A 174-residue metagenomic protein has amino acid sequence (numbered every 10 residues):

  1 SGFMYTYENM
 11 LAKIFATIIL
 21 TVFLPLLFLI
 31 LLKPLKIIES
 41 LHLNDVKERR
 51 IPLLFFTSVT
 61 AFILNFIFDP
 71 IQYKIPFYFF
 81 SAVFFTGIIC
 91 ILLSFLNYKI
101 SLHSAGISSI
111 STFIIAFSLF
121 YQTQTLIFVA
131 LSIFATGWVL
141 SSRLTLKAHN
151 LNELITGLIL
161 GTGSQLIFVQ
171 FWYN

Functional and structural regions predicted by a protein language model:
S1-T6, S58-I67, I110-I115: Membrane-embedded alpha-helical segments in integral membrane proteins
G2-N9, I38-H42, D69-Y73, Y173-N174: Membrane-interface helix termini and inter-helical loops of multi-pass transporters
E8-F23, N44-R49: Loop-to-helix transition at the N-terminal end of transmembrane alpha-helices
F15-L24, I67-V83, F120-F134: Structural signature of hydrophobic alpha-helical transmembrane segments
I18, V22-L26, L54-F62, V83-G87 (+3 more regions): Alpha-helical transmembrane spans of integral membrane proteins, capturing the lipid-embedded, hydrophobic core of TM
S40-F56: Juxtamembrane helix-capping/reentrant segments at transmembrane boundaries
L54-Q72, I88, L92-L96, I100: C-terminal halves and exits of single transmembrane alpha-helices
S81-N174: Membrane-embedded catalytic cores of phosphoryl/pyrophosphoryl-handling enzymes
